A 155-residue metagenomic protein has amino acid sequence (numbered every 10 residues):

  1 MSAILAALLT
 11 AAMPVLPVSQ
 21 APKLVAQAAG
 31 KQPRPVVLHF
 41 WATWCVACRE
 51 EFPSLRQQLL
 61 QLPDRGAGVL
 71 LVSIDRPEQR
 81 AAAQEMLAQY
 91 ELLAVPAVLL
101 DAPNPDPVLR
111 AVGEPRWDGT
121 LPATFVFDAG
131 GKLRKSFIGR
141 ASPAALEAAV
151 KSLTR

Functional and structural regions predicted by a protein language model:
M1-P22, G130, K135-S136, R155: N-terminal targeting signals for export/organelle localization
V15-V36, L59-L60: A short beta-strand-turn-helix
P33-V36, W41-W44, R76, T120: Short pre-active-site segment immediately N-terminal to redox-active cysteine/selenocysteine motifs in thiol-based
F40-S54: Conserved redox-active cysteine motifs that mediate thiol-disulfide chemistry, especially di-cysteine Cys-X(1-2)-Cys
A42-V46, I74-E78, P103-P105, K132 (+1 more regions): Solvent-exposed loop/turn segments at secondary-structure junctions within structured extracellular/periplasmic domains
E50-E91, P105-L109: Structural microenvironment flanking redox-active thiols in thiol-disulfide oxidoreductases
L87-L121: Short, internal strand/loop/helix patches that form the active-site neighborhood or redox-interaction surface
T120-R155: Thiol-/selenol-based redox modules, centered on thioredoxin-like and closely related oxidoreductase domains
